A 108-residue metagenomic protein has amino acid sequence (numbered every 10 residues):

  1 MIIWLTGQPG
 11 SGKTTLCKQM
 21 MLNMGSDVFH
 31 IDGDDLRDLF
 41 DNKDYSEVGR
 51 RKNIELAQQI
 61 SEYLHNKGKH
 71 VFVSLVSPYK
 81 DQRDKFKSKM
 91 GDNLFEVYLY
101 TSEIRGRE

Functional and structural regions predicted by a protein language model:
M1, S26, D92-N93: Residue-level signal for beta-strand positions within conserved beta-sheet cores that form or flank
I3-L5: Hydrophobic anchor at the beta1->P-loop junction of P-loop NTPases
Q8: P-loop (Walker A) phosphate-binding loop of NTP-binding proteins
S11-N66: Conserved substrate/cofactor phosphate-moiety recognition/catalytic segment in nucleotide-dependent phosphotransferases
D35-R37, S77-K80, Y100-G106: Conserved nucleotide-binding/hydrolysis micro-motifs of P-loop NTPases
V48-G91: Glycine-rich phosphate-binding loop used to anchor ATP phosphates in small-molecule kinases, encompassing both
D84-E108: A glycine- and Lys/Arg-enriched "phosphate-lid" helix/loop adjacent to the NTP-binding pocket of small-molecule kinases
